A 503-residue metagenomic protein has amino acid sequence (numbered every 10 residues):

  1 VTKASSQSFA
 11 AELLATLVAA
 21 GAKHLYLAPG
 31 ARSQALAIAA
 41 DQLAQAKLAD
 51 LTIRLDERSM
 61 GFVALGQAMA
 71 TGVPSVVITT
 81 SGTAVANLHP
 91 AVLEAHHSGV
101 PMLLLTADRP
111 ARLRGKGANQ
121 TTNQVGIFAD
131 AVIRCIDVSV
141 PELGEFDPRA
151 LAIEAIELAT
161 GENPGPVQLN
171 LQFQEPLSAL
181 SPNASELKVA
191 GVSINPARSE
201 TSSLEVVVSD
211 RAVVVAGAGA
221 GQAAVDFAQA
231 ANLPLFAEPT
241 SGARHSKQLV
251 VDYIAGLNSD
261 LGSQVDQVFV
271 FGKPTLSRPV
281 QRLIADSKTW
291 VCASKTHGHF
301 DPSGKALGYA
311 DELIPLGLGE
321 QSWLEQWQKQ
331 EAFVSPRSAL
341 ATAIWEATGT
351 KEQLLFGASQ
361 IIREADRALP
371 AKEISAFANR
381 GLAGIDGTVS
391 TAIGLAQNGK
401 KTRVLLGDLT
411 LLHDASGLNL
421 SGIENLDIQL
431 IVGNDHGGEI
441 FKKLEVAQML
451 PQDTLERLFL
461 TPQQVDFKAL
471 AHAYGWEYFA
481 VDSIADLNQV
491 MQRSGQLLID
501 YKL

Functional and structural regions predicted by a protein language model:
V1-S5, G272, P279-I362, D466-L503: Phosphate/pyrophosphate-binding active-site segments
S5-L93: N-terminal cofactor/phosphate-binding cores enriched in small/glycine residues, especially glycine-rich loops such as
A10, V18, A31-R32, L36-A37 (+1 more regions): Active-site diphosphate/adenylate-binding microenvironment
K23-H24, T71-T79, V85, E94-V100 (+4 more regions): Structural signature of the thiamine diphosphate
A28-G30, N170-F173, V215-A220, E238-T240 (+5 more regions): Structural motif
M69, N87, V213-G304, A371-K401 (+4 more regions): Glycine-rich, anion-gripping cofactor-binding loops and their flanking helix/strand elements in enzyme active sites
A95, T106-L151, A155, F236-K329 (+2 more regions): Glycine-rich, acidic loop regions that bind phosphate or pyrophosphate groups
L105, R112-V125, A129, R367-L503: Thiamine diphosphate
